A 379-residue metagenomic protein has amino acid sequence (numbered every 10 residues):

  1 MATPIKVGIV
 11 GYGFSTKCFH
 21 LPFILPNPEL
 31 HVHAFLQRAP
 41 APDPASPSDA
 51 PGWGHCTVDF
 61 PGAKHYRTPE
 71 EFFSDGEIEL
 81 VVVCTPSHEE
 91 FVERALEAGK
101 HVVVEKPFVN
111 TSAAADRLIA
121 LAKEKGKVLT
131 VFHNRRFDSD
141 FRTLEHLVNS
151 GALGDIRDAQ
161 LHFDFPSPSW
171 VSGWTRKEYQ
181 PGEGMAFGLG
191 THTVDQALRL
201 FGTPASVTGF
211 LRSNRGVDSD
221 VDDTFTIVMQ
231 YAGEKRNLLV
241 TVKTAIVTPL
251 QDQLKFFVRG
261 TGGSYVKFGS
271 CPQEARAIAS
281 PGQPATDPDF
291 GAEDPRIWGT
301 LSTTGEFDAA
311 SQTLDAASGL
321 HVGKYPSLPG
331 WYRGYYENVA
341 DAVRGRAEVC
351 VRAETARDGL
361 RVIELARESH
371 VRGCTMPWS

Functional and structural regions predicted by a protein language model:
M1-F60: N-terminal Rossmann-like dinucleotide-binding module
P4, E29, L36, L80-V82 (+6 more regions): C-terminal helix-rich "cap/oligomerization" subdomain common to oxidoreductases
S15, A45-S48, D252, G323-Y336: Active-site loop of classical SDR/Rossmann-like NAD(P)-dependent oxidoreductases, centered on the catalytic Tyr-X3-Lys
G62-A63, A98-K100, K125-K127, E234-L238: A short helix->loop->beta-strand "cap" motif at the edges of active sites that frequently abuts
A63-D75: Short acidic low-complexity segments
E79-L80, P86-R136, G151: Beta-strand-loop-alpha-helix segment that lines the small-molecule cofactor/substrate pocket of alpha/beta enzymes
R135-S219, G373: Predominantly a Rossmann-like dinucleotide-binding segment in NAD(P)-dependent oxidoreductases
G188, V194-T286, R333-A347, E364-L365 (+1 more regions): Contiguous beta-strand/loop segments that form the cofactor/metal-binding neighborhood of enzyme cores
